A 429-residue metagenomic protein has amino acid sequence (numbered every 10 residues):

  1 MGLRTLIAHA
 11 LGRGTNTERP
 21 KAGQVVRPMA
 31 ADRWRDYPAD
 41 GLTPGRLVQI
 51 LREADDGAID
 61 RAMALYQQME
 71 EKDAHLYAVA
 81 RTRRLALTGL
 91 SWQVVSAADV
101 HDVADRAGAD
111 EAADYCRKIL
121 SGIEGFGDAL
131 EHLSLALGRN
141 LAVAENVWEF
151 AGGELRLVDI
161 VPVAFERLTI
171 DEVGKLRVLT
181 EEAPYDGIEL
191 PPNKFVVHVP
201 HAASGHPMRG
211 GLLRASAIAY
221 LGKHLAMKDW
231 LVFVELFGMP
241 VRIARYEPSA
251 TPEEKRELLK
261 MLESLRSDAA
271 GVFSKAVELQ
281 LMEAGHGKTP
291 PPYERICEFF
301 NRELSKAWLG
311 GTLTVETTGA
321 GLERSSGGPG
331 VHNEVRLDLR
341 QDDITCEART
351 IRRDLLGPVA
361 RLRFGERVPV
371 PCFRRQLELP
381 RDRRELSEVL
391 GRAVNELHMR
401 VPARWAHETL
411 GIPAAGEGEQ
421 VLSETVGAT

Functional and structural regions predicted by a protein language model:
G2-T82, V103-L265, K275-A276, G416: Structured, contiguous alpha/beta core segments that scaffold functional sites
R83-A86, V95, L304: Detector for short helical micro-motifs
G153-V158, E253-E257, L281-A284, E378-E388: Short, solvent-exposed polar/charged micro-motifs at secondary-structure junctions
E181, G187-I188, P291, R295 (+2 more regions): Compact mixed alphabeta submodule
K223-G357: A contiguous, surface-oriented mixed alpha/beta subdomain in the mid-to-C-terminal portion of proteins that forms
F299-T429: C-terminal helix-loop subdomains that flank or include functional centers
